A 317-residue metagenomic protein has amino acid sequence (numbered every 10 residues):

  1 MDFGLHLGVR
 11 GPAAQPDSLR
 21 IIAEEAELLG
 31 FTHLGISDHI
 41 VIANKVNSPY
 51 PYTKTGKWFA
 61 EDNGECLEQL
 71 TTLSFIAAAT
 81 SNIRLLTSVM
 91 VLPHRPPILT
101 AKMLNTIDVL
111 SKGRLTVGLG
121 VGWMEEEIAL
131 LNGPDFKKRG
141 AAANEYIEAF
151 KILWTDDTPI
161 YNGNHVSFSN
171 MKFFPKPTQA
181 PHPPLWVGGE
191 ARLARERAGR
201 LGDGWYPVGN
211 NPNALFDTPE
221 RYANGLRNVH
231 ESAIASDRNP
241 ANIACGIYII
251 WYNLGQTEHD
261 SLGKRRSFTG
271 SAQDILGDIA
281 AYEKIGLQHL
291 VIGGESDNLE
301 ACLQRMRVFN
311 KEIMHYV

Functional and structural regions predicted by a protein language model:
M1-V317: Active-site-adjacent structural elements that line small-molecule/cofactor binding pockets in enzymes
